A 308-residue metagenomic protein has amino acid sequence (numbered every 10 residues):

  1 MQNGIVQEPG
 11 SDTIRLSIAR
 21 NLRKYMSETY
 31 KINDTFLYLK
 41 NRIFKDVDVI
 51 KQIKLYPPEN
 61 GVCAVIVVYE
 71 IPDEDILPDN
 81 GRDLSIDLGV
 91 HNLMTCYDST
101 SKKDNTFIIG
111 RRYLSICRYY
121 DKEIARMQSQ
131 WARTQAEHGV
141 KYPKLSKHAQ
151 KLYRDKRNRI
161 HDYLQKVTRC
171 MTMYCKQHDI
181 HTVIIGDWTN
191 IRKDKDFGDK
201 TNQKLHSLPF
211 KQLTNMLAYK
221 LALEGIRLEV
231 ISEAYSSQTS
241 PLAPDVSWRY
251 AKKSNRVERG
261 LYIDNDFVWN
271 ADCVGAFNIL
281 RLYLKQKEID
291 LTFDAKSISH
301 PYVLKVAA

Functional and structural regions predicted by a protein language model:
M1-P58, S207: Acidic carboxylate diad motif detector
E59-A308: Positively charged, helix-rich recognition surfaces that bind polyanionic ligands
